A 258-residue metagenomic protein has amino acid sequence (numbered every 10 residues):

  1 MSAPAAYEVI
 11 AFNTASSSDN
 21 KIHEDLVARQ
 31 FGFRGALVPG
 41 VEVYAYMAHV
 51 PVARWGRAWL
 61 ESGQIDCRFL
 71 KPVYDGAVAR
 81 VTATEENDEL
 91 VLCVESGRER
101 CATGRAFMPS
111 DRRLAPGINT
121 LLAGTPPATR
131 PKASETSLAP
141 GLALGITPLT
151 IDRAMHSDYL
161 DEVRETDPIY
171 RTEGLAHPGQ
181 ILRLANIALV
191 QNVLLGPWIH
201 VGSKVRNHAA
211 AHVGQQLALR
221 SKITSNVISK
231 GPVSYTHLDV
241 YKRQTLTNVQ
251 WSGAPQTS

Functional and structural regions predicted by a protein language model:
M1-S62, R112-G202, T257-S258: Hot-dog-fold acyl-thioester-processing enzymes
R29, H49, W59, V73-D75 (+2 more regions): Acyl-thioester-processing domains in fatty-acid/polyketide/NRPS systems
G56-R57, C93-S96, A102, V193-H200 (+2 more regions): Active-site-proximal mixed secondary-structure blocks
S62-T84, V201-Q216, T224-K230, W251-S252: Active-site beta-strand->loop segment that positions catalytic residues and contacts the acyl thioester
E89-V91, K230-Y235: Short aromatic-glycine-enriched beta-strand elements
T236-Q244: Conserved small/polar residues in nucleotide/adenosyl-binding loops
R243-P255: Compact recognition or signaling/catalytic modules
